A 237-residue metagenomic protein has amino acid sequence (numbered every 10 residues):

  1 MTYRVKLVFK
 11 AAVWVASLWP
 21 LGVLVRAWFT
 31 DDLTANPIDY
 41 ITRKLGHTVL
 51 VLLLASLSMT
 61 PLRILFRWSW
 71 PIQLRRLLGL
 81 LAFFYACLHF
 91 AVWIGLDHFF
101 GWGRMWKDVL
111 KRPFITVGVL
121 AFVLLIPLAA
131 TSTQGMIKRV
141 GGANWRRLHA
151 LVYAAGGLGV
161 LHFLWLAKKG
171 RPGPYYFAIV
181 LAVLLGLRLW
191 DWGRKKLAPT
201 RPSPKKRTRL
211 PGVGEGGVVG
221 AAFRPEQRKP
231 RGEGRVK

Functional and structural regions predicted by a protein language model:
M1-F223, R228, G234-K237: Membrane-embedded alpha-helical bundles that constitute the cytochrome b-like, heme-associated redox core of multi-pass
